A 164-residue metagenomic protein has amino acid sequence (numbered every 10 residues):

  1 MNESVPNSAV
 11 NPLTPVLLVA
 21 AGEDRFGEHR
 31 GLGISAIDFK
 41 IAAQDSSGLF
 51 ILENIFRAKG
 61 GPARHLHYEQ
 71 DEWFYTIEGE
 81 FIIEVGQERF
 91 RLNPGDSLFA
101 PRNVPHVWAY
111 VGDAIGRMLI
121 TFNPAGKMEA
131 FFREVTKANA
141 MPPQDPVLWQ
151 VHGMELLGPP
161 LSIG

Functional and structural regions predicted by a protein language model:
M1-F50, A138-G164: A short, N-terminal "cap"/entry segment at the start of jelly-roll beta-barrel domains of the cupin/DSBH fold
V19-A20, G27, W73, Q87-P105: Short acidic-glycine-tyrosine-enriched beta hairpin
I37-D38, L52-H67: Conserved short histidine dyad/triad with adjacent acidic residue
A43, G60, F81, F99 (+1 more regions): Hydrophobic small-molecule pocket/channel-lining residues, especially in calycin-type beta-barrels
D45, I82, P94, R102-M128: Ligand-binding loop in jelly-roll beta-barrel domains
P62-R64, V85-F90: Short beta-strand segments
E69-F81, G86: Glycine- and acidic-residue-biased ligand/ion/polar-headgroup-sensing regions
